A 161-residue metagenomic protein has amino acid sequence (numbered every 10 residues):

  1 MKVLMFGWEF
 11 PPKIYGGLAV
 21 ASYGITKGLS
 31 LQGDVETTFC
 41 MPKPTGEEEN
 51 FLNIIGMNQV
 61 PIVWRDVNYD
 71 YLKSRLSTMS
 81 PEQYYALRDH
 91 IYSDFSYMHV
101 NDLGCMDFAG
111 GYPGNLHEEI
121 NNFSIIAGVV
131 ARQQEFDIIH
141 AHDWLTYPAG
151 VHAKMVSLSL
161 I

Functional and structural regions predicted by a protein language model:
M1-V3: Extreme N-terminal starter segment of soluble prokaryotic enzymes
G7, T38-M41, H140: Short beta-strand segments
E9-A21, E47-N50: A short, glycine/small-residue-rich beta-strand->loop->alpha-helix junction that serves as a flexible
A19-S30: Short amphipathic alpha-helix
D34-Q134: A conserved catalytic-core segment of Leloir-type glycosyltransferases
E49-F51, A149-H152: A short acidic (Asp/Glu
I138-H140, A153-I161: Active-site proximal beta-strand in glycosyltransferases
A141-T146: Short His-centered aromatic/hydrophobic patch
